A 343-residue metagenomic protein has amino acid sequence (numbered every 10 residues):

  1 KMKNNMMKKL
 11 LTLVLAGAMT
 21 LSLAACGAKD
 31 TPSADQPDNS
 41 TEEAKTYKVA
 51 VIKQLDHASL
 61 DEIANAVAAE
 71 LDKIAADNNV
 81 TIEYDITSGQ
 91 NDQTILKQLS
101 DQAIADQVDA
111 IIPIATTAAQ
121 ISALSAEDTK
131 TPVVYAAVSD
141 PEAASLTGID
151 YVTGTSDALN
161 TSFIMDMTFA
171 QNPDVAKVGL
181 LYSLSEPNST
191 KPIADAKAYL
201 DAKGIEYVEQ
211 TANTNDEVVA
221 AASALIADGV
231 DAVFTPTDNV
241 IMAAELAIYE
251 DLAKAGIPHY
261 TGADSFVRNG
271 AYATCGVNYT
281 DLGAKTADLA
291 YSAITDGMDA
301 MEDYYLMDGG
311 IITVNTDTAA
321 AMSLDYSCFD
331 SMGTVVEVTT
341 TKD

Functional and structural regions predicted by a protein language model:
L21-A25: C-terminal motif of bacterial Sec signal peptides marking the signal peptidase cleavage site
G27-K29: Bacterial signal peptide processing site
E43-A69, I74, N78, D85-T94 (+2 more regions): Extracytoplasmic "Venus flytrap"
V49, V67, D157-K203, E302-A319: An alpha-beta-alpha
A50-I52, A103-T116, V134, V178-L180 (+2 more regions): Periplasmic-binding protein-like
I121, S125-T161, T261-A273: Flexible loop/hinge segments that line or gate small-molecule binding clefts
P141-T147, T153-K177, V277-M298: Hydrophobic alpha-helical segments within soluble ligand-binding/sensing domains
Y291-D343: Hinge/cleft segment of the Venus flytrap/periplasmic-binding protein
